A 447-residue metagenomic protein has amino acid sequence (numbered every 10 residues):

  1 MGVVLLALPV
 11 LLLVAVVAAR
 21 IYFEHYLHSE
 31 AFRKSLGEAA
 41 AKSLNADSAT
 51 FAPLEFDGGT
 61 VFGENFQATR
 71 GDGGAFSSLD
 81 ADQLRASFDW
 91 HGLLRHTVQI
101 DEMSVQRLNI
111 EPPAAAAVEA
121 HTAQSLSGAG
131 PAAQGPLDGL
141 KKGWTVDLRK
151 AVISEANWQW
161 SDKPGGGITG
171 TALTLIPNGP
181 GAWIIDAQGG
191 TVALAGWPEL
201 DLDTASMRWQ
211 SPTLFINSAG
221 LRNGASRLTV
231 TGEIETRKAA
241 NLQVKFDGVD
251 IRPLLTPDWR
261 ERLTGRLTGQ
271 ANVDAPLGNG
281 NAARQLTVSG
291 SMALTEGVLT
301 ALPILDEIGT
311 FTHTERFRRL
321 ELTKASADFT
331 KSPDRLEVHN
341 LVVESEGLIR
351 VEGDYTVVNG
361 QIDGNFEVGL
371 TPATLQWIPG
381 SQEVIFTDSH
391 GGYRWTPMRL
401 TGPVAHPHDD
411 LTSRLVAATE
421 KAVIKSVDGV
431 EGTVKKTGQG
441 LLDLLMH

Functional and structural regions predicted by a protein language model:
M1-L44, G429-V434: N-terminal type II signal-anchor transmembrane helix that functions as the membrane-insertion/stop-transfer segment
M1-L6, V17, G278-R284, R316-F317 (+1 more regions): Extended terminal
G37, L44, N65-P180, R262 (+1 more regions): Secondary-structure transition motifs
E38-F66: Short extracytoplasmic
A46, G73-F88, Q159-L175, W197-T204 (+6 more regions): Amphipathic hydrophobic-ligand
A49, F88-H91, V98-I100, I216 (+6 more regions): Glycine-rich, small/hydroxylated-residue low-complexity segments
I153-W158, D186-G190, T213-A219, L336-L341: Transmembrane beta-strand segments that form the barrel wall of outer-membrane beta-barrel proteins
G166-L214, R260, S291-R335, T374-H406 (+3 more regions): Beta-propeller and related beta-repeat scaffolds in trafficking/envelope systems
